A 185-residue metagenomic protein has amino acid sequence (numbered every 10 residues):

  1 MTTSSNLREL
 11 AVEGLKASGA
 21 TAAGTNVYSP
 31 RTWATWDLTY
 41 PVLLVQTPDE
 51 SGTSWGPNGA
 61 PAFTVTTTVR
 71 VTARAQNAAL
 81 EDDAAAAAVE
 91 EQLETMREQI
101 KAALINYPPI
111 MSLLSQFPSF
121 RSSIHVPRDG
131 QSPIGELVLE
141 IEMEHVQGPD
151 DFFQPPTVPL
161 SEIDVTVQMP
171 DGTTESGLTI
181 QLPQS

Functional and structural regions predicted by a protein language model:
M1-R31, E50-S185: Charged, amphipathic alpha-helical segments and their flanking helix caps
W33-W36: Dual-mode signal for accessory low-complexity, basic/Gly-rich regions
L38-T53: A short, hydrophobic beta-strand-centered structural micro-motif
